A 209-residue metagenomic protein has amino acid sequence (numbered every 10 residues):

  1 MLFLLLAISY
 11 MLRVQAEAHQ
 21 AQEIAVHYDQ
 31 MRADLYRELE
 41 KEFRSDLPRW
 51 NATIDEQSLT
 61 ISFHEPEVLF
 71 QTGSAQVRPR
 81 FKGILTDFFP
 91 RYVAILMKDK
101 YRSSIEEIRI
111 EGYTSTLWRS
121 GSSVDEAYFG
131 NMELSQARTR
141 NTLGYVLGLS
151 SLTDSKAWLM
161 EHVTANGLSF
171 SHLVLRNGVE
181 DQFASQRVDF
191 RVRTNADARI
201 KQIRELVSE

Functional and structural regions predicted by a protein language model:
M1-A33: Short terminal targeting/anchoring segments
H27-D46: N-terminal low-complexity, intrinsically disordered segments
M31, D55-T86, L117-G130: Short, solvent-exposed beta-strand/turn patches at coil↔beta or beta↔helix junctions that act as interaction loops
L47-R49, E56-S58, E65, T72 (+3 more regions): Extracytoplasmic
N51-T53, T60-H64, E107-E111, T164-N166 (+1 more regions): Soluble periplasmic/extracytoplasmic beta-strand elements of cell-envelope proteins
A52, M97-R102, D154-K156, V179-D181: Surface-exposed acidic, glycine-flexible loop patches that form ligand/cofactor-binding and adhesion interfaces
S74-R109, L143-G148, A198-V207: Periplasmic peptidoglycan-binding/anchoring modules of Gram-negative envelope and division proteins
P79, Y113-L206: Periplasmic OmpA-like peptidoglycan-binding domain that tethers envelope proteins to the cell wall
